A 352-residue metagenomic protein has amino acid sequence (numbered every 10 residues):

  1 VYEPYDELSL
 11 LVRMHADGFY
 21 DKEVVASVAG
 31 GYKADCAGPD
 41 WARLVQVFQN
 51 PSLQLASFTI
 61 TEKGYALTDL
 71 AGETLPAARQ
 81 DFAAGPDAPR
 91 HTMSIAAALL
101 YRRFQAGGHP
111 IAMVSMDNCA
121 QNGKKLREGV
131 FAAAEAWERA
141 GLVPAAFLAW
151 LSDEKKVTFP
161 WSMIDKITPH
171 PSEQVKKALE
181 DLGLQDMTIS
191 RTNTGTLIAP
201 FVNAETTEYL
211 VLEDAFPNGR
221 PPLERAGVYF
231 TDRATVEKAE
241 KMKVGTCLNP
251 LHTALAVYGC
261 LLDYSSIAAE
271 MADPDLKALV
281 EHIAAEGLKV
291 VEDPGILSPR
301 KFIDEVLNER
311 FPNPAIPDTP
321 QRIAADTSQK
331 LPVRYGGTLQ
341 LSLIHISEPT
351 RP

Functional and structural regions predicted by a protein language model:
V1-S347, R351: Substrate/ligand-engaging "lid" and interaction regions
